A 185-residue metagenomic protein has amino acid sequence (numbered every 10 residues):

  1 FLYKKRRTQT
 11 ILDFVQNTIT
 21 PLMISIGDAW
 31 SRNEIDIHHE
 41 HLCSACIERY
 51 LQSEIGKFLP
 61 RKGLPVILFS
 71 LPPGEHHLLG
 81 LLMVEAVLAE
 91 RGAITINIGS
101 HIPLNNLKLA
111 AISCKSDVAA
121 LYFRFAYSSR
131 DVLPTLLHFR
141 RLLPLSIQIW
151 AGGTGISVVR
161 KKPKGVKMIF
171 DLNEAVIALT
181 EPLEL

Functional and structural regions predicted by a protein language model:
F1-L59: Long amphipathic alpha-helical segments
E34-D36, L42-L185: C-terminal regulatory/effector modules of DNA-binding transcriptional regulators
